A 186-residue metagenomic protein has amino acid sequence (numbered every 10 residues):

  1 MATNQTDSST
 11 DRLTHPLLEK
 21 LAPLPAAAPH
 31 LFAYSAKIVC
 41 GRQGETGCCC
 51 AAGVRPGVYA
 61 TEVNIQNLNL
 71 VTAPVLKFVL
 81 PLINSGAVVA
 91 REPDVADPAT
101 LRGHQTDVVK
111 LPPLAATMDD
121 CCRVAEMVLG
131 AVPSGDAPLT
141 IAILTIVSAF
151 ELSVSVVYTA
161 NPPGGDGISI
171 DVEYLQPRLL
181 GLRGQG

Functional and structural regions predicted by a protein language model:
A2-G186: Gly/Pro-rich, tryptophan- and cysteine-flecked surface segments typical of secreted/extracellular proteins
